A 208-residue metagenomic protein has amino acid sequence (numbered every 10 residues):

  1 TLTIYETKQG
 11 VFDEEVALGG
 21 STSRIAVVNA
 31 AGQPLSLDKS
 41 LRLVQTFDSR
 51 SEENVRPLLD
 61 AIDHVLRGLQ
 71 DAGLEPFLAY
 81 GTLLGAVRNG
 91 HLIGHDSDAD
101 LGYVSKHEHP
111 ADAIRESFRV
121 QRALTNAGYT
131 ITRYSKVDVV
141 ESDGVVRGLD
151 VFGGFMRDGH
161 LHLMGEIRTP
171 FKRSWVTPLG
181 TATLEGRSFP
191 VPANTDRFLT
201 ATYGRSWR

Functional and structural regions predicted by a protein language model:
T1-L78: Helical scaffold of the NTase/Pol beta-like nucleotidyltransferase catalytic core
F47, N54, I62-H64, Q70 (+3 more regions): Conserved catalytic core of two-metal-ion nucleotidyltransferases
L66-S97: Active-site nucleotide-donor binding segment shared across nucleotidyl transfer reactions
Y80-T82, S105-H107, G153-F155, S188: Short, flexible loop/turn elements at secondary-structure junctions
H91-P110, G186: Catalytic metal-binding acidic patch
H109-Q121: Helical (often loop-to-helix) elements that flank the catalytic cores of nucleotide-handling enzymes
F198, R205-R208: Eukaryotic intrinsically disordered, low-complexity regulatory regions enriched in Ser/Thr/Pro and acidic residues
